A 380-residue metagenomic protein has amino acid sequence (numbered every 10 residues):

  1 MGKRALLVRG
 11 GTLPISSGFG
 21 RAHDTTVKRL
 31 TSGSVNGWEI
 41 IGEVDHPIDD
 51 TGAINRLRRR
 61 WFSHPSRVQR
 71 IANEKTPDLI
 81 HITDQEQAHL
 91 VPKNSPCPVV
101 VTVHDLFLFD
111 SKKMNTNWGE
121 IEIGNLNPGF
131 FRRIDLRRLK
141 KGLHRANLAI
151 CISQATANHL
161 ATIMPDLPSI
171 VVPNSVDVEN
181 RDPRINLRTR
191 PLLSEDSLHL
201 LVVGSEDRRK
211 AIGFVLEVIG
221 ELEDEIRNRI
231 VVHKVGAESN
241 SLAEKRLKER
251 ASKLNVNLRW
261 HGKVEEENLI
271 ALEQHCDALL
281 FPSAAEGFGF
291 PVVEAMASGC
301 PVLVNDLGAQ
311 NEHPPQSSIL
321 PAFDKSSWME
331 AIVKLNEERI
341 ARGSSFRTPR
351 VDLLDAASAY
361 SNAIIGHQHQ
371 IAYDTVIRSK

Functional and structural regions predicted by a protein language model:
R4-V91, A251: Active-site donor-binding segments of glycosyltransferases and PAPS-dependent sulfotransferases
G124-A149: Membrane-proximal helix-turn-helix segments that form the acceptor-binding/catalytic region of lipid-linked
L143, A271-C276: Short alpha-helical donor nucleotide-sugar binding micro-motif in glycosyltransferases
V176, V203, R229-K245, G262: Glycosyltransferase donor-sugar binding loop
E244-E267: Nucleotide-activated donor-binding/catalytic signature segment of Leloir-type glycosyltransferases, i.e., the conserved
A284: Aromatic "clamp/platform" in nucleotide-sugar-dependent glycosyltransferases that forms part of the donor/acceptor
V292, A297, P301-V304: Short hydrophobic beta-strand element within catalytic cores of glycosyltransferases and related nucleotide-activated
S318-G343: Conserved acidic donor-binding segment of nucleotide-sugar-dependent glycosyltransferases
